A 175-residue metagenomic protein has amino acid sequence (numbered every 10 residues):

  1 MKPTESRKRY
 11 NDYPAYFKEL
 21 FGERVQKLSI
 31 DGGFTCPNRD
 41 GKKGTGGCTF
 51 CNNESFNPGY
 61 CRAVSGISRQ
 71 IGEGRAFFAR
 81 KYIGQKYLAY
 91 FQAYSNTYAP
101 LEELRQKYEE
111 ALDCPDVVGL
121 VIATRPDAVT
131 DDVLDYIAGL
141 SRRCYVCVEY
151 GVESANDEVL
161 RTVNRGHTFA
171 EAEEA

Functional and structural regions predicted by a protein language model:
M1-G47, N52-L88: N-terminal [4Fe-4S]-dependent radical SAM core
F17, F78, A111, I137-A138: Broad structural signal for hydrophobic residues in well-ordered alpha-helices, predominantly aliphatic
D40, L134-D135, L160-N164: Short amphipathic alpha-helical patches
C48, E110-V117: Structural recognition of alpha->loop->beta junctions
E54-G74, F78-L101, D116-V129, Y145-E171: Core AdoMet radical
L101-E109, T130-G139: Distinct, well-ordered alpha-helical segments
C114, L140-R142: Acidic-histidine catalytic/liganding microenvironments
